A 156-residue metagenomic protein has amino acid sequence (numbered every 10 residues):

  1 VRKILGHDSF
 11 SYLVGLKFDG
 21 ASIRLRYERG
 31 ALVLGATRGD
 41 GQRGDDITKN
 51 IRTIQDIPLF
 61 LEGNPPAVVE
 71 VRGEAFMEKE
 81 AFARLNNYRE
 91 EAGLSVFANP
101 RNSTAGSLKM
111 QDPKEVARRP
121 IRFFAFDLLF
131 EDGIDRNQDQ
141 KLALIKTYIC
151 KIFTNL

Functional and structural regions predicted by a protein language model:
V1-L156: RNA/tRNA-interacting regions in translation and RNA-turnover enzymes
